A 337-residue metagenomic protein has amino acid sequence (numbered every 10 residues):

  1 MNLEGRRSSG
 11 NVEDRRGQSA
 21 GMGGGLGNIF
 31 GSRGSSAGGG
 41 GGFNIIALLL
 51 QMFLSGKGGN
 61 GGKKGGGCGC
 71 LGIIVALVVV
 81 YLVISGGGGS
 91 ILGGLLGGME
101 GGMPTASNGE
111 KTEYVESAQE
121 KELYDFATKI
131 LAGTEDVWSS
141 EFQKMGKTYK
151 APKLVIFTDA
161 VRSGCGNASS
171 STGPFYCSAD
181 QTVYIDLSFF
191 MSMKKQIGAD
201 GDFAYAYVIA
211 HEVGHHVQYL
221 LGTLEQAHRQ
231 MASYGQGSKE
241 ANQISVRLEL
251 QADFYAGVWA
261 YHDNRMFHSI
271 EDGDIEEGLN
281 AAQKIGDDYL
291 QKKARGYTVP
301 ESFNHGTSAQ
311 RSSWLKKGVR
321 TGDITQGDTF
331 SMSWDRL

Functional and structural regions predicted by a protein language model:
M1-E113: Long amphipathic alpha-helical segments used for membrane anchoring, targeting, substrate engagement, or oligomerization
N2-S19, G23, G94-G164, T321: A metal-dependent hydrolase signature that marks the N-terminal structural subdomain at the beginning of catalytic folds
K121, D125-Y149, N242-Q243, R247-L290: Short helix/loop segments within enzyme catalytic domains that coordinate or immediately flank catalytic cofactors
W138, I185, A204-L220, A252-D253 (+1 more regions): Active-site recognition of the HExxH zinc-binding catalytic motif
A160-D186: Catalytic zinc-binding patch centered on the HExxH motif and its immediate surroundings that defines zinc-dependent
F189-Y207, E240-V246: Short pre-active-site segment immediately N-terminal to the catalytic Zn-binding motif
V213-H228, D263-N264: Catalytic Zn2+-binding segment of zinc metalloproteases
I285-L337: Pan-zinc metallopeptidase signature
